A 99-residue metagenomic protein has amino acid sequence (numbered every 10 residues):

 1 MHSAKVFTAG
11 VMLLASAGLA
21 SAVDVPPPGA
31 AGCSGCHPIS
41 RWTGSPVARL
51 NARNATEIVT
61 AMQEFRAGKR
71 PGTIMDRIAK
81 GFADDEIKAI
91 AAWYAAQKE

Functional and structural regions predicted by a protein language model:
M1-T8: Bacterial N-terminal signal peptides that target proteins for export
G10, A79-E99: C-terminal capping alpha-helices of c-type cytochrome domains
L14-A31, T43-A48, V59, E64 (+1 more regions): Electrostatic cytochrome c docking/interface patches
A31-S40, I90: The canonical Cys-X-X-Cys-His
S34, A48, D76: Cys/His/Pro-rich metal-binding microdomains
A55, V59, Q63, K88-A91 (+1 more regions): An amphipathic alpha-helix signature
Q63-D85: Short Fe-S-cluster ligation motifs
